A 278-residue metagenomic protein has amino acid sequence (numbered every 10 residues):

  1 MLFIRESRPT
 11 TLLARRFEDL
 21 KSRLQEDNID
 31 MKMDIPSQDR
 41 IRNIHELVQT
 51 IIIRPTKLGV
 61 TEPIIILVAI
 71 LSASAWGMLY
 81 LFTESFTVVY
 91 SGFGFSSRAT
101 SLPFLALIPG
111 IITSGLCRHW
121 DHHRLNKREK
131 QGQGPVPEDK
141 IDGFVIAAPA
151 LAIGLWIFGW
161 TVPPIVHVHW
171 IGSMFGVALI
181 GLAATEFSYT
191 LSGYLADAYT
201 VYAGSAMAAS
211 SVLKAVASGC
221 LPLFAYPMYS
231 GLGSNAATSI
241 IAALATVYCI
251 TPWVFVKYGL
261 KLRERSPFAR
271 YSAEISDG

Functional and structural regions predicted by a protein language model:
M1-T50, P109, H119-P137, S230-G278: Intracellular terminal tails of multi-pass secondary transporters
Q49-G115, T185-G193: Extracytoplasmic gate region of multi-pass secondary transporters
A69-I70, S101, V145, G204 (+1 more regions): Conserved glycine-rich helix-kink/hinge and helix-boundary motifs of the Major Facilitator Superfamily
L81, T100-Q131, A147-L155: Transmembrane alpha-helices of Major Facilitator/SLC transporters
Y90-S91, D121-H122, V162, P227-L232: Interfacial helix-cap and linker-helix signal at transmembrane-aqueous boundaries of multi-pass secondary transporters
G94-L102, P137-D142, V168, L223-L244: A membrane-interface helix-boundary motif in multi-pass transporters
Q131-T190: C-terminal transmembrane helical hairpin of 12-TM major facilitator-type secondary transporters
V177, G181-T185, Y189-S234: A late C-terminal transmembrane helix in Major Facilitator Superfamily
